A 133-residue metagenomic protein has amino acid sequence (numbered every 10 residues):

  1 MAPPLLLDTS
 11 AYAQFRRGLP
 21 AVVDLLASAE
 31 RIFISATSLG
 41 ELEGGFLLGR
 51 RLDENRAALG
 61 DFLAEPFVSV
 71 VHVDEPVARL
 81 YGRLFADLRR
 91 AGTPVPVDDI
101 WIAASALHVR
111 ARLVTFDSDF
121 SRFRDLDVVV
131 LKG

Functional and structural regions predicted by a protein language model:
M1-P3, V130-G133: Short, C-terminally biased terminal segments at protein or domain edges
M1-S35, F46-D61: Short, well-structured N-terminal submotif of metal-dependent ribonuclease cores
P3, S69-V114: Active-site neighborhoods of divalent-metal-dependent phosphate/nucleic-acid chemistry enzymes
D8-T9, L42, Y81, A106: Generic structural signal for small/hydrophobic residues in well-ordered secondary structure, especially within
Y12, L39-L42, A78, F120-S121: A generic structural signal for short hydrophobic patches within well-formed alpha-helices
R17-L19, T115-D119: Short, polar loop motifs at secondary-structure junctions
V23-A27, F120-D125: Short loop/helix-cap segments at secondary-structure boundaries that form the rim of catalytic
R31, S69, D127-V129: Conserved beta-strand segments of alpha/beta enzyme cores
